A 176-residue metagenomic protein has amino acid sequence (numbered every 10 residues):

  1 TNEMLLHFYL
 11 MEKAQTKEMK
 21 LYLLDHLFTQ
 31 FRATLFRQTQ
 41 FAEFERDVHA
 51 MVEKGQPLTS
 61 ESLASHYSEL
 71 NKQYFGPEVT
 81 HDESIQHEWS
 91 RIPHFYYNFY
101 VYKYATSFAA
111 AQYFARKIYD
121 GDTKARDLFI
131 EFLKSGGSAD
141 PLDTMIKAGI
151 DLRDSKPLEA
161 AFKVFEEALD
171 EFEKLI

Functional and structural regions predicted by a protein language model:
T1, L5-E18, Q38, A42-I176: C-terminal, non-catalytic "cap/extension" segments appended to globular domains
K17-Q40: Active-site-proximal, well-structured secondary-structure segments within enzyme catalytic domains
